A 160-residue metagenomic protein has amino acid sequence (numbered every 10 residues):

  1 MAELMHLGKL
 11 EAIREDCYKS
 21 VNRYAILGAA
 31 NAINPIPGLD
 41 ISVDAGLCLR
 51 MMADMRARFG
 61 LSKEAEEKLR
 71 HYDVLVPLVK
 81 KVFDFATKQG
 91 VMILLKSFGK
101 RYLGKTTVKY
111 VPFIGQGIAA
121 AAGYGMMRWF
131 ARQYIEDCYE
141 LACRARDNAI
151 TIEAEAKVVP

Functional and structural regions predicted by a protein language model:
M1-I33, A45-P160: Terminal, membrane-proximal amphipathic helices and intrinsically disordered targeting/regulatory segments
L39-D40: C-terminal helical "lid" subdomain and adjoining coupling/linker elements of P-loop NTPases
